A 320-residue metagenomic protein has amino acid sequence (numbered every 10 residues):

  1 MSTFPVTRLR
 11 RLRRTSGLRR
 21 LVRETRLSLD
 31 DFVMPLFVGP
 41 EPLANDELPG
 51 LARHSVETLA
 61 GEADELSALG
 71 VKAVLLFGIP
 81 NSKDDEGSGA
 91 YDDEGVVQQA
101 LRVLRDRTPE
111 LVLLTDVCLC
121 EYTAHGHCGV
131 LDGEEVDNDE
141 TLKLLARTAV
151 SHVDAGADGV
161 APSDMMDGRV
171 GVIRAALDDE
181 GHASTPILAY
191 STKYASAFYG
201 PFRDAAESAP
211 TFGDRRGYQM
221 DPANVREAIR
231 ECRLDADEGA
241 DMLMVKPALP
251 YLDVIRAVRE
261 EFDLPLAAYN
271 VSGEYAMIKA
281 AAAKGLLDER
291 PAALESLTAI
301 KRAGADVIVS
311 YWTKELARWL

Functional and structural regions predicted by a protein language model:
M1-R23: N-terminal amphipathic/basic leader segments beginning at the initiator methionine
S2-F4, T15, L27-V33, G39-L320: Alpha/beta enzyme core
